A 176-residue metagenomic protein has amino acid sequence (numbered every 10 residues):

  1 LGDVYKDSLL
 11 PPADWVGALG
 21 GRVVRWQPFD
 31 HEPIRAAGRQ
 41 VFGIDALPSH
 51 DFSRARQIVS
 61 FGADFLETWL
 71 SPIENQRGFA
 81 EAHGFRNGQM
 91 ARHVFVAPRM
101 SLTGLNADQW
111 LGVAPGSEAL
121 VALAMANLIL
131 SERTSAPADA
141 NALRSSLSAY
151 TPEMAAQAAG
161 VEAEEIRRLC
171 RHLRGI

Functional and structural regions predicted by a protein language model:
L1-I176: Cofactor-pocket helix-loop regions in the catalytic cores of large enzyme subunits
